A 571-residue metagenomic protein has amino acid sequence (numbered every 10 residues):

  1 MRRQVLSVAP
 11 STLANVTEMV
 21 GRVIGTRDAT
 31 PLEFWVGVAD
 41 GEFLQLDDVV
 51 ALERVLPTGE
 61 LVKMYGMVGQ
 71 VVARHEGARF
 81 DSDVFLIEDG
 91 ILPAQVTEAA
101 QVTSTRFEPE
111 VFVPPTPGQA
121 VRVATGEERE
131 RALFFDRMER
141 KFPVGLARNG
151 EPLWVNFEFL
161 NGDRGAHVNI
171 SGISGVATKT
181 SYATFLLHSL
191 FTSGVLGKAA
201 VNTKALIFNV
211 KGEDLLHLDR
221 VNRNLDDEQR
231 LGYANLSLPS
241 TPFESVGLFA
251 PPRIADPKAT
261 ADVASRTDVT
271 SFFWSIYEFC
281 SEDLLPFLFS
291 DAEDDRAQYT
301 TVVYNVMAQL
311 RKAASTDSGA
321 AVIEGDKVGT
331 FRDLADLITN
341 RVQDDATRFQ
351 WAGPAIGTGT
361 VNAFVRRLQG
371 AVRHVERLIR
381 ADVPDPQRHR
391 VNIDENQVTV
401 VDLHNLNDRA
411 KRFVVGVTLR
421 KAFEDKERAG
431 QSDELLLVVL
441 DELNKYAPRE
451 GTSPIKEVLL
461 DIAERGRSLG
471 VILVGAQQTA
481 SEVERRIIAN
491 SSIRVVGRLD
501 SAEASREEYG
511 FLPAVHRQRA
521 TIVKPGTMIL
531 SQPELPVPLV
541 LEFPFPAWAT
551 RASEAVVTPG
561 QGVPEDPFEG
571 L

Functional and structural regions predicted by a protein language model:
M1-I173, L186, S193-N202, L206 (+1 more regions): Basic- and hydrophobic-enriched, low-structure N-terminal and domain-boundary segments that flank ATP-binding catalytic
R2-S7, A14, V49, E53 (+2 more regions): Phosphate-binding and hydrolysis-coupling loops of NTP-dependent motor/remodeling domains
V144-E244, K456, R485, L530 (+2 more regions): Glycine-rich phosphate-binding loop of nucleotide-binding enzymes
G194-A200, I207-F208, G212-L218, S240-D461 (+1 more regions): P-loop NTPase motor domains
A205-F208, L248-F249, L437-L440, G466 (+2 more regions): Structural recognition of the conserved hydrophobic beta-strand(s) that form the central parallel beta-sheet of P-loop
D219-G232, A264-R266, S453-E457, A489-I493 (+2 more regions): Short secondary-structure boundary/capping segments
R230-V263, A489-F511, T521-K524: Conserved P-loop NTPase catalytic core
L460-P546: Conserved ATP-driven motor cores of ASCE-family P-loop NTPases powering translocation/secretion/packaging/pilus
